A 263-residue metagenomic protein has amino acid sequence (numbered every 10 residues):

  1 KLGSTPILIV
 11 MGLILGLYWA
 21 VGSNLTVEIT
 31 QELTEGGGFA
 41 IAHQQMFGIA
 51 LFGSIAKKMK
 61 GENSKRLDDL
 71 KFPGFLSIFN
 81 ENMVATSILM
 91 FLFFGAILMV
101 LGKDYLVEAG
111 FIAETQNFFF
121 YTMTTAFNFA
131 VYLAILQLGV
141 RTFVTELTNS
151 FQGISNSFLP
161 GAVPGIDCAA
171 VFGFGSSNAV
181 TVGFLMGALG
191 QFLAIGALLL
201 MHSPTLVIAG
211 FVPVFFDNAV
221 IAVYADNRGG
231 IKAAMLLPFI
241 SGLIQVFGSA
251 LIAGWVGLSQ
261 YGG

Functional and structural regions predicted by a protein language model:
K1-E146, F158-I166, G229, G257-G263: Signature of multi-pass transmembrane helix bundles
L2-L8, F79, A194-A209, G229-I231: Membrane-helix interface and helix-disruption motif detector
I7-L15, W19, A40-I41, N117 (+7 more regions): Alpha-helical transmembrane segments of multi-pass membrane proteins, especially transporters and channels
I41-Q45, M99-K103, A170-N178, V212 (+2 more regions): Short amphipathic alpha-helical patches
G48-K65, M123, F127, T148-T205 (+1 more regions): Helix-loop-helix junctions within the multi-pass membrane cores of secondary transporters/permeases
L89-E108, Q191-S203, N218-A222, G248-L251: Juxtamembrane "helix exit" motif at the C-terminal ends of alpha-helical transmembrane segments in multi-pass membrane
I97, Q152, A225: Residue-level marker of positions within ordered structural domains that often coincide with functionally constrained
K103-N117, V207-G263: Transmembrane alpha-helical segments and their short flanking loops that form helix-hairpins/helix-helix interfaces
